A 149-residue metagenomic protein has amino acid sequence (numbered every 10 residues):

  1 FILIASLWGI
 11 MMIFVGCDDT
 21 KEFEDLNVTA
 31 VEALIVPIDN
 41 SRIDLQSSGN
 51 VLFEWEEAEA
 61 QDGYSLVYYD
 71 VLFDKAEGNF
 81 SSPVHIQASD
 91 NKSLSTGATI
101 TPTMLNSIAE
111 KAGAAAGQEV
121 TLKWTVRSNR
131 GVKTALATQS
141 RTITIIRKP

Functional and structural regions predicted by a protein language model:
F1-I4: Bacterial N-terminal signal peptides that target proteins for export
G9-I43, V132, R147-P149: Bacterial Sec-dependent N-terminal signal peptides
Q46-Y64: Conserved aromatic anchor
W55, V71, W124-V126: An aromatic-rich alpha-helical recognition segment common to small helix-rich domains
A60, A76-G78, N129-G131: Short coil/turn motifs at secondary-structure junctions
V67-V120: Recognizes extended acidic, P/S/T-rich segments that occur within or adjacent to Ig-like beta-sandwich modules
A112-L136: Beta-strand-rich modules
Q139-T144: Terminal edge beta-strands and adjacent linker/stalk segments of extracellular immunoglobulin-superfamily beta-sandwich
